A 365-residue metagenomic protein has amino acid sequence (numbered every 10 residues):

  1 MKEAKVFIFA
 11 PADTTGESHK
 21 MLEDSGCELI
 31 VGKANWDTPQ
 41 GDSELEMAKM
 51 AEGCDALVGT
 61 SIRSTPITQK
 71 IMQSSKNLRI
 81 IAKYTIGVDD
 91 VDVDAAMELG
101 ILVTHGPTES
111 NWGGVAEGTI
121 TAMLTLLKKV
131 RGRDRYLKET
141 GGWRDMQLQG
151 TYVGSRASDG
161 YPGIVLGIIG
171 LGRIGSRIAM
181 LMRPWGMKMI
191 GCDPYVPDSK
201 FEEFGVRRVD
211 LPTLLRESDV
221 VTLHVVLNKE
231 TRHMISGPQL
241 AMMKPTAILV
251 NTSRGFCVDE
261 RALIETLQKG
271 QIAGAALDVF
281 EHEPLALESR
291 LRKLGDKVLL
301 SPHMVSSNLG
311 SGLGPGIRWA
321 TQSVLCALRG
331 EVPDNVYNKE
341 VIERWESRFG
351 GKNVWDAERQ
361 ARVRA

Functional and structural regions predicted by a protein language model:
M1-V58, L328, R344-V354, A361-A365: N-terminal glycine-/charge-rich "phosphate-binding" loop or analogous flexible N-terminal tail
P11, L171-G172: Glycine-rich Rossmann-fold phosphate-binding loop(s) that bind the pyrophosphate of adenine dinucleotide cofactors
G32-K33, Y84-T85, I101-W112, P212 (+1 more regions): Short beta->alpha connector loops at strand-helix junctions that form conserved, small/polar/Pro-enriched
P66-I71, I190, P194-L291: Rossmann-like adenosine-cofactor binding region
L99, P107-V165, M180, P333-V336: Phosphate-binding beta-alpha-beta segment of Rossmann-like dinucleotide-binding domains, i.e., the NAD(P)
G175-S176: N-terminal Rossmann-fold NAD(P) dinucleotide-binding loop
G237, T246-A365: Rossmann-like dinucleotide-binding domain for NAD(H)/NADP(H)
